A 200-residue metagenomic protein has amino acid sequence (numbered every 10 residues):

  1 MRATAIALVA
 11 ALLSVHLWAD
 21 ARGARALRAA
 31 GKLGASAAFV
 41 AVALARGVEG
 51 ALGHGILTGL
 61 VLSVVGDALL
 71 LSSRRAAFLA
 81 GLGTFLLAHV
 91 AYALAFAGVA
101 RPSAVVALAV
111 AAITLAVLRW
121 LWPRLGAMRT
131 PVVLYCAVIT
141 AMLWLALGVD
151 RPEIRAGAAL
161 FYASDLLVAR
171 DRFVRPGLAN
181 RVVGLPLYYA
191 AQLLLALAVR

Functional and structural regions predicted by a protein language model:
M1-R200: Polytopic alpha-helical membrane-helix bundles and their juxtamembrane interface segments in multi-pass membrane
